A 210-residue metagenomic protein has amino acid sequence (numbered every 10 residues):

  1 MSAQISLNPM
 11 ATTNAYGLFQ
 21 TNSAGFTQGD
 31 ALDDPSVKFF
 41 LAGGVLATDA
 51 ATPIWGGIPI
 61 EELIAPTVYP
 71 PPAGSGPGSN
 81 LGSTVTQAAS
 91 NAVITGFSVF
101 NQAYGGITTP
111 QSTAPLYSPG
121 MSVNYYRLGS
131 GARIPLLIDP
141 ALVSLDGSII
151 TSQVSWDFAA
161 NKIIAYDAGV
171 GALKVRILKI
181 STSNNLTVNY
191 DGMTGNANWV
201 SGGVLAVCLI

Functional and structural regions predicted by a protein language model:
M1-I210: Surface-exposed, low-hydrophobicity beta-strand/loop segments enriched in small/polar/acidic residues
